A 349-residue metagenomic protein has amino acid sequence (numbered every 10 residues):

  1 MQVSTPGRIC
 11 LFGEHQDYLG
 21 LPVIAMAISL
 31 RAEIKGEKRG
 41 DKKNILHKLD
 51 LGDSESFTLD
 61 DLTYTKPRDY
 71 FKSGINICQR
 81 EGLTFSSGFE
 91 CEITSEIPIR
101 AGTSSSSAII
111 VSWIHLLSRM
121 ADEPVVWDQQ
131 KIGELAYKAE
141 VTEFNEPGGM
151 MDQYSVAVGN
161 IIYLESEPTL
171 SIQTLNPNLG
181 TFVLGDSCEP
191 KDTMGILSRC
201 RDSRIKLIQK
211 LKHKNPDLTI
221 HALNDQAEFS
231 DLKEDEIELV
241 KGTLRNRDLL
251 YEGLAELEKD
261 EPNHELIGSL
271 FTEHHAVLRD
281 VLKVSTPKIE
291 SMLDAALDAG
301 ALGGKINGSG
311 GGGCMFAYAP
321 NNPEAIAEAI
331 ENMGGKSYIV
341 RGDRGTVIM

Functional and structural regions predicted by a protein language model:
M1-I9, D17-Y18, P67-P177, D298 (+1 more regions): Gly/Ser-rich oxyanion-binding loop with an adjacent helix/lid that shapes the negatively charged ligand pocket
M1-R8, E33-D69, I77-R80, S155 (+2 more regions): C-terminal nucleotide
G20-G40, V158: Structural signature of FAD isoalloxazine-binding scaffolds in flavoprotein oxidoreductases
P22-V23, T103-S105, G195-I196: Short, solvent-exposed loop/turn segments at secondary-structure boundaries
A108, C314-A319: FabD-like malonyl-/acyl-CoA
G311: Glycine-rich phosphate-binding loop
